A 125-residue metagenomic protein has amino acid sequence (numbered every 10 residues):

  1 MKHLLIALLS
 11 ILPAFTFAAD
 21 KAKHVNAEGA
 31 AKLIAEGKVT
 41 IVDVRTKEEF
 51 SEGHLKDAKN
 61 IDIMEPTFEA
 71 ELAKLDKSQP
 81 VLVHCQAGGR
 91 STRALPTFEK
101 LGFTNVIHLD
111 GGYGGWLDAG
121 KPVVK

Functional and structural regions predicted by a protein language model:
K2-L4, F15-V39, K47-P80, G89-K125: Rhodanese-like catalytic fold shared by cysteine-dependent sulfurtransferases and DSP/PTP-type phosphatases
V83-H84: Short, surface-exposed ligand- or partner-binding patches at beta-edge/loop junctions that are enriched in aromatics
